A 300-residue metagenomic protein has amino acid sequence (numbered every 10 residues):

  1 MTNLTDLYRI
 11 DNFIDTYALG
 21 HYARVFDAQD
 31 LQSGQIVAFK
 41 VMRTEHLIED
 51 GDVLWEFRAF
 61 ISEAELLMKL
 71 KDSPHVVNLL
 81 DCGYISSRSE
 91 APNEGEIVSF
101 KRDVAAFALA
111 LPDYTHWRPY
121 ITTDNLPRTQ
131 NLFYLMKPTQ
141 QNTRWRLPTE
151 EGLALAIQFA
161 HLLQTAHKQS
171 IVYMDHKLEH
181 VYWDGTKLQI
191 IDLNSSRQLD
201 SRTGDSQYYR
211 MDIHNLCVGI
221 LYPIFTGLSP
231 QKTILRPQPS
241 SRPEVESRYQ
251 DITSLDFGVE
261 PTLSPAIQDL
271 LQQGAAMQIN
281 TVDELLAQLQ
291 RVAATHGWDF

Functional and structural regions predicted by a protein language model:
T2-Q32: ATP-binding glycine-rich phosphate-binding loop
Y22-M68, P74-V77, D81, I85-A91: ATP-binding glycine-rich loop module of kinase domains
L80-R146: Conserved structural core of kinase catalytic domains
L155-A156: Activation segment signature within eukaryotic-like protein kinase domains
L163-W183: Catalytic-loop of the protein kinase fold
H180-D192: Conserved protein kinase catalytic/activation segment
Q189-A266: C-lobe/activation-segment region of protein kinase-like
A275-W298: Terminal C-lobe "cap" of eukaryotic-type protein kinase domains
